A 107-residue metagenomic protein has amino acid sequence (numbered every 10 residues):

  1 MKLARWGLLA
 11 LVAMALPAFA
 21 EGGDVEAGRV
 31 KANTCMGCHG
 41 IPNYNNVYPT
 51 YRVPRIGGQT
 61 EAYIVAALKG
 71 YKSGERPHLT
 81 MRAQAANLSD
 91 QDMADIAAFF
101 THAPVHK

Functional and structural regions predicted by a protein language model:
K2-L9: Sec-dependent signal peptide recognition, specifically the positively charged N-region followed immediately by
A15-P17: N-terminal signal peptide c-region/cleavage motif recognized by signal peptidases
E21-G23: Signal peptide cleavage region of secreted peptide precursors
V25-R29, G40-Y71, R82-A86: Gly/Gly-Pro-rich "capping" loops immediately C-terminal to redox-active cysteine motifs in periplasmic/lumenal
N33-I41, I96: The canonical Cys-X-X-Cys-His
A62, S73-R76, Q84-K107: C-terminal capping alpha-helices of c-type cytochrome domains
